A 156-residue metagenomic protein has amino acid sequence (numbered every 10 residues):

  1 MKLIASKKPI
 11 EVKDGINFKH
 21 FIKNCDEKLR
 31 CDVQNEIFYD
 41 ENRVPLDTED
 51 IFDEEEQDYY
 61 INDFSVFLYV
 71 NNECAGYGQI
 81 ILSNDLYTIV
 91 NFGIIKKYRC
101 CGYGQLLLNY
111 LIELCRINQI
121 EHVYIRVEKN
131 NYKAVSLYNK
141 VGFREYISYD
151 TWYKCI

Functional and structural regions predicted by a protein language model:
M1-I16, W152: Acyl-donor-binding surface of acyltransferase catalytic domains
N17-D32: A short beta-loop-alpha structural element at the N-terminal edge of CoA-dependent acyl/N-acetyltransferase catalytic
N35-E54: Conserved GNAT-fold acetyl-CoA-binding loop/helix
N62, L82-V90, R99, Y146: A conserved beta-turn-beta hairpin within the catalytic core of GNAT-like acetyltransferases that forms part
F67, E73-L82, L86-G93: Conserved beta-strand in the GNAT
I94, C100-I117, S136-K140: Conserved acetyl-CoA-binding loop-helix of GNAT-fold acetyltransferases
C115-R126: Conserved GNAT acetyl-CoA-binding A-motif
I125-V135, T151-I156: Conserved beta-strand-loop-alpha-helix junction that forms the acyl-donor binding cleft
